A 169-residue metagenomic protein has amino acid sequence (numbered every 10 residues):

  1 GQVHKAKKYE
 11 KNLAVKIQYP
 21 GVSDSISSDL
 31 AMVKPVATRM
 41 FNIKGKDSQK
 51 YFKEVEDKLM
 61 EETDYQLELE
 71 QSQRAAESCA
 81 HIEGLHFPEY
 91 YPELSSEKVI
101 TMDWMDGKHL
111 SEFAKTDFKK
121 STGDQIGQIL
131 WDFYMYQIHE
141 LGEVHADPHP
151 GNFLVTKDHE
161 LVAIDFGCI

Functional and structural regions predicted by a protein language model:
G1-I169: Conserved catalytic cores of large enzyme domains
